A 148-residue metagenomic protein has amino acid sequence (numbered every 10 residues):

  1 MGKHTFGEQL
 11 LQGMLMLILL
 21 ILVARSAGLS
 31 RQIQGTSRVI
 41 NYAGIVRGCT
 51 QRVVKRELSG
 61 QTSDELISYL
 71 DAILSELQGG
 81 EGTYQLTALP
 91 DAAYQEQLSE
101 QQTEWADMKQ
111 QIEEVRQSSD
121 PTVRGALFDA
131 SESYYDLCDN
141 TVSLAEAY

Functional and structural regions predicted by a protein language model:
M1-L11, Q61-S75: Short, charge-rich amphipathic segments
G2-L29: Extreme N-terminal signal-anchor transmembrane helix of membrane signaling/transducer proteins, especially in bacteria
E8, Q12, S30-G44, A92-S99 (+2 more regions): Short, solvent-exposed segments of well-ordered alpha helices
I18, A43, R47-T50, I67 (+3 more regions): Hydrophobic faces of stable alpha-helices that mediate helix-helix packing
I21-A24, V115-Y148: Juxtamembrane amphipathic/coiled-coil helical coupling segments that flank and transmit signals to/from transmembrane
L29-D71, G125: Juxtamembrane membrane-water interface segments immediately C-terminal to a transmembrane helix
I33, T50-Q61, L77, E81-Y84 (+3 more regions): Secondary-structure edge/capping motif, primarily at the C-terminal ends of alpha-helices and the immediately following
I67-T122, S133, L137: Heptad-repeat alpha-helical coiled-coil/4-helix-bundle sensor or tether segments in soluble regions
